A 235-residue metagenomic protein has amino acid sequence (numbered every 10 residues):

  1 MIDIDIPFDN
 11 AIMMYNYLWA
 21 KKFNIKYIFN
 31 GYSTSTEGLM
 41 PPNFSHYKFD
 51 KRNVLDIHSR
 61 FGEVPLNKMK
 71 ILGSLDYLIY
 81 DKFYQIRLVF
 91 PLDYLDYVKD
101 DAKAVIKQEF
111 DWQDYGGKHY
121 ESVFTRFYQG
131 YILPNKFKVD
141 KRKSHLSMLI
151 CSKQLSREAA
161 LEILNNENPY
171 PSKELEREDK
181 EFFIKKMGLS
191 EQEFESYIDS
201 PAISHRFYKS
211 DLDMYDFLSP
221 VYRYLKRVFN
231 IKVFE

Functional and structural regions predicted by a protein language model:
M1-E235: Nucleotide-activated chemistry modules centered on ATP-dependent adenylation/adenylyltransferase
